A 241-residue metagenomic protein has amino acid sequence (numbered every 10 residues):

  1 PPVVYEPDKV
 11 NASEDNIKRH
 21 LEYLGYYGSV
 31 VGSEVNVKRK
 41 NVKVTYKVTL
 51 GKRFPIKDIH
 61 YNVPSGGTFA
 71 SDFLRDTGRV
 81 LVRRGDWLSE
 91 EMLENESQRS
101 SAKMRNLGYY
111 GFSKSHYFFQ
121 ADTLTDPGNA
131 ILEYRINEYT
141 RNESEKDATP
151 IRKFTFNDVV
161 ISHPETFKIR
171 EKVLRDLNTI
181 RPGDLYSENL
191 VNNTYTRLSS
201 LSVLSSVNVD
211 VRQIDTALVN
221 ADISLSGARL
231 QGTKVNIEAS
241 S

Functional and structural regions predicted by a protein language model:
P1-S240: Periplasmic polypeptide-binding modules associated with outer-membrane biogenesis and secretion
